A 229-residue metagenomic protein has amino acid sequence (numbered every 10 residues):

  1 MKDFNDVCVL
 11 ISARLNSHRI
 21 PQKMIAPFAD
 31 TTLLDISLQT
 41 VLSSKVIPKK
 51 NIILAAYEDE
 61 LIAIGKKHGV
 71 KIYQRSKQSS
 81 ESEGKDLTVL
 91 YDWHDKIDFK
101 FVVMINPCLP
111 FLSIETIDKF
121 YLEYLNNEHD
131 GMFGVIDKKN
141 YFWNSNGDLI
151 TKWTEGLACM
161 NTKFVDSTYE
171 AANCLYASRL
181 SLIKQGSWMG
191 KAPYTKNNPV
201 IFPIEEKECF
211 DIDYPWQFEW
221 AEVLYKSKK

Functional and structural regions predicted by a protein language model:
M1-P21: N-terminal nucleotide-binding beta1-loop-alpha1 segment
F4, H94-K100, L125-N127: Glycine-rich phosphate-binding loop signature in dinucleotide/nucleotide-binding domains
P27-V41: Short catalytic helix/loop segments, enriched in acidic residues and glycine and frequently bearing histidine
T40-P48: Short, acidic, metal-binding catalytic loop of nucleotide-sugar glycosyltransferases
I53, D59-V103, F111-K119: Short phosphate-binding loop-to-helix
I62, L182-K184, F218: A generic structural signal for short hydrophobic patches within well-formed alpha-helices
V89, P110-E205: Conserved core of the sugar-phosphate nucleotidyltransferase
M189-F210, P215-E219, V223-K229: Catalytic donor-sugar/metal-binding loop of nucleotide-sugar-dependent glycosyltransferases
